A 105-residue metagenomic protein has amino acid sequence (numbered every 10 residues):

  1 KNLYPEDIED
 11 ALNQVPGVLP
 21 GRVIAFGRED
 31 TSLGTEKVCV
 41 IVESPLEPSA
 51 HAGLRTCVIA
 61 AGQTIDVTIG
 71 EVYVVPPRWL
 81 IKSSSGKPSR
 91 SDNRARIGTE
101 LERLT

Functional and structural regions predicted by a protein language model:
K1-I65: AMP-binding/adenylate-forming catalytic core of the ANL superfamily
R22-E29, C39-V40, I59-T105: Conserved C-terminal "lid"/linker of ANL adenylate-forming enzymes
